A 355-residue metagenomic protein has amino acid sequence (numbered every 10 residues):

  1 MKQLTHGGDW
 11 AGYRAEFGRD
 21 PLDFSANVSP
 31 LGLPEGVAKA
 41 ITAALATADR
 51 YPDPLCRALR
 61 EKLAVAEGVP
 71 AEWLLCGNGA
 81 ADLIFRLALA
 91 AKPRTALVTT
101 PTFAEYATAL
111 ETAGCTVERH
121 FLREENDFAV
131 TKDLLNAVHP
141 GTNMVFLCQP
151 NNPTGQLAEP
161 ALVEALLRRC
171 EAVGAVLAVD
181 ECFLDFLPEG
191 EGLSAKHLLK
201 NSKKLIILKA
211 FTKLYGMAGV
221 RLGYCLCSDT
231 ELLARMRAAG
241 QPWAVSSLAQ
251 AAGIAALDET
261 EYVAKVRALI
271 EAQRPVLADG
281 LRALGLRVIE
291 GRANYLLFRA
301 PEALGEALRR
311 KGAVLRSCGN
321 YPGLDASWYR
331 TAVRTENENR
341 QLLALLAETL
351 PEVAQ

Functional and structural regions predicted by a protein language model:
M1-R50: N-terminal "arm"/small-domain region of PLP-dependent enzymes with the aminotransferase-like
G32-P34, L55, K204-I289: PLP-dependent aminotransferase class I/II
P52, A64-R86: Short loop-beta-helix segment that forms the pyridoxal 5′-phosphate
A90-E111: Conserved PLP-anchoring active-site segment centered on the Schiff-base-forming lysine
A113, A172-V173, S202, L284: Helix C-cap/helix->beta junction micro-motif
E118, E124-E189: Active-site phosphate-binding strand-loop segment of PLP-dependent enzymes
A161, R310-K311, N320-Q355: PLP-dependent enzyme catalytic core of the Aspartate aminotransferase-like
I270-E271, L281-G312: Conserved PLP-binding catalytic core of the aspartate aminotransferase-like
